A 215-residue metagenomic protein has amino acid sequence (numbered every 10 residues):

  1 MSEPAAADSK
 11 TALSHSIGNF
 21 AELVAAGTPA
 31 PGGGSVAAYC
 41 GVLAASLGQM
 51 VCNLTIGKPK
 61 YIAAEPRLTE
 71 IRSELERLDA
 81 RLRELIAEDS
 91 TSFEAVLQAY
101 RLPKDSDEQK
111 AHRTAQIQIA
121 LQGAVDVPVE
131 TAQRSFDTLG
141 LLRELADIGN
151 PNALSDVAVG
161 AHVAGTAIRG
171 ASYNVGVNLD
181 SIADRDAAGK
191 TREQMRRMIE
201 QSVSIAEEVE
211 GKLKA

Functional and structural regions predicted by a protein language model:
S2-H15, E130, V177-N178: Polytopic transmembrane helical bundles with strong interfacial aromatic enrichment
D8-V24, Q133-E144: Acidic-glycine-rich active-site phosphate/pyrophosphate-binding loop
V24-S35, T69-R77, T114-V125, P151-A153 (+1 more regions): Short, charged, low-complexity loops and linkers
A26-Q49, N152-A171: Conserved phosphate/anionic-ligand binding catalytic regions in large, soluble enzymes, centered on
M50-I62: Transmembrane signal-anchor/signal-peptide helices with a preference for the extracytoplasmic
P59-R101, M198, I205: A structural-propensity feature for long, helix-poor, extended segments
D89, F93-H162, T166, N178: Amphipathic alpha-helical interface segments
T138-L141, N152-A215: Preference for long, well-ordered alpha-helical segments
